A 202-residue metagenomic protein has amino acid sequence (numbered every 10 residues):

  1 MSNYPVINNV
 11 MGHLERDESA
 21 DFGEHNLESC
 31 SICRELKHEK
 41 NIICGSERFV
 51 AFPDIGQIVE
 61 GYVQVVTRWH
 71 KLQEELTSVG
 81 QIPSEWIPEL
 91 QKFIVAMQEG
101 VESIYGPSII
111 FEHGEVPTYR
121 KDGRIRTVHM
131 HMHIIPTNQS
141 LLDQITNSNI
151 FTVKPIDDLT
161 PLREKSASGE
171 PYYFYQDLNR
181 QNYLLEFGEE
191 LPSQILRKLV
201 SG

Functional and structural regions predicted by a protein language model:
S2-G202: HIT superfamily nucleotide-processing domains
